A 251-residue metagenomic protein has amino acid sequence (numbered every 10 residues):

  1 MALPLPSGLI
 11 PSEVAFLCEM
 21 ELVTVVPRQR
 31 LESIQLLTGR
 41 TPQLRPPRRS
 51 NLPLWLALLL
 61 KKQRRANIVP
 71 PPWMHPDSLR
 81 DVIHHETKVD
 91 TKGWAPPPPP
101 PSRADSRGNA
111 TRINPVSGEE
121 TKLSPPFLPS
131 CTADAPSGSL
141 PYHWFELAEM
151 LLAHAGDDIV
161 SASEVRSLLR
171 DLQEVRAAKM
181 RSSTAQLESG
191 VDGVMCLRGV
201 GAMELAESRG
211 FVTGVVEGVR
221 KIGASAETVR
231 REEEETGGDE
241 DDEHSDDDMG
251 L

Functional and structural regions predicted by a protein language model:
M1-Q43: N-terminal, Lys/Arg-enriched amphipathic/low-complexity engagement segments that precede the first folded domain
A2-E13, D81-L251: Charge/polar-rich, low-complexity and marginally structured segments
L17, I68, P72-M74, D248-L251: Charge-rich alpha-helical segments
Q29-T87: Compact, well-ordered interaction domains used in eukaryotic information-processing assemblies
